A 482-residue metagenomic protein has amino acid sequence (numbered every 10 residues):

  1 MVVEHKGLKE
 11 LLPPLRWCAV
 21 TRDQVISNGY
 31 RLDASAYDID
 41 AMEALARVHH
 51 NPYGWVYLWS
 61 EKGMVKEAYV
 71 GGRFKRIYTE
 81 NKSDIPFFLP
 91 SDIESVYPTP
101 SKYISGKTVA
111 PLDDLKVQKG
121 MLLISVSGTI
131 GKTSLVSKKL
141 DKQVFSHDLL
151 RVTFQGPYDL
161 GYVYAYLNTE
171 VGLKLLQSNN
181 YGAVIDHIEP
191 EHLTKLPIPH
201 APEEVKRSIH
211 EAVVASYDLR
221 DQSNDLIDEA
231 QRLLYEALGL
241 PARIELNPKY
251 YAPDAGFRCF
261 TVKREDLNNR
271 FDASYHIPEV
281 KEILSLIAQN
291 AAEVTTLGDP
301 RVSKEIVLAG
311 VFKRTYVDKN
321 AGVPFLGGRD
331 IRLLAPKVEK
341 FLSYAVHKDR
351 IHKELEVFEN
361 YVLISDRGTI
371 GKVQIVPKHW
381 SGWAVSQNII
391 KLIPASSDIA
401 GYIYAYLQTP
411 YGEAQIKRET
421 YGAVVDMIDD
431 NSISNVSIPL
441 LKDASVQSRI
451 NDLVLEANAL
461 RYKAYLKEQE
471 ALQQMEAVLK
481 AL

Functional and structural regions predicted by a protein language model:
M1-F74, P202-F312, A444-L482: Non-catalytic DNA-recognition/assembly elements of restriction-modification systems
W55-R76, S91-K119, T296-K313, R329-E359: Sequence-specific dsDNA recognition surfaces
I77-I85, E94-Y97, S101-Y103, L115-V117 (+5 more regions): Short, surface-exposed loop/turn microsegments at beta-strand edges and helix-strand junctions
I93, Y97-P100, I104-P111, L115 (+4 more regions): Well-ordered mid-protein domain cores that form the structural environment of catalytic cofactors
V126-A165, G327, S365-Y406: A short beta-sheet element
V126-T129, S137-K138, V144-S146, L150-D225: Ordered, small/hydrophobic-rich secondary-structure cores
Q143-L150, G182-E204, W383-I390, Y421-V446: A short glycine-rich beta-alpha junction/loop motif
